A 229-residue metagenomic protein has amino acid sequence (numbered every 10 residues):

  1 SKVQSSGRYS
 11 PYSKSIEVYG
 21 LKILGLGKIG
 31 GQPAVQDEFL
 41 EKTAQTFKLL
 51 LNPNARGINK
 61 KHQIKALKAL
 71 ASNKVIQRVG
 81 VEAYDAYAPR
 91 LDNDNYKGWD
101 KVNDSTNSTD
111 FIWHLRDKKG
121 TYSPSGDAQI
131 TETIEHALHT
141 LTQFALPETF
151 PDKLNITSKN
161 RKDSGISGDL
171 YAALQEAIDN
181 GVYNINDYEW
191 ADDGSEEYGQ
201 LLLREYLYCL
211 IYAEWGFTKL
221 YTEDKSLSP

Functional and structural regions predicted by a protein language model:
S1, Y12: Ligand-binding pocket scaffold of soluble enzyme catalytic domains
Y9-P11, V18-N180: Acidic/His-rich structured neighborhood in mature extracellular/periplasmic domains
W99, W113, W190, Y212-W215: A residue-identity detector for tryptophan
G168-L210: Active-site/pore-lining binding-face segments in mid-to-C-terminal subdomains
R204-P229: Pan-zinc metallopeptidase signature
